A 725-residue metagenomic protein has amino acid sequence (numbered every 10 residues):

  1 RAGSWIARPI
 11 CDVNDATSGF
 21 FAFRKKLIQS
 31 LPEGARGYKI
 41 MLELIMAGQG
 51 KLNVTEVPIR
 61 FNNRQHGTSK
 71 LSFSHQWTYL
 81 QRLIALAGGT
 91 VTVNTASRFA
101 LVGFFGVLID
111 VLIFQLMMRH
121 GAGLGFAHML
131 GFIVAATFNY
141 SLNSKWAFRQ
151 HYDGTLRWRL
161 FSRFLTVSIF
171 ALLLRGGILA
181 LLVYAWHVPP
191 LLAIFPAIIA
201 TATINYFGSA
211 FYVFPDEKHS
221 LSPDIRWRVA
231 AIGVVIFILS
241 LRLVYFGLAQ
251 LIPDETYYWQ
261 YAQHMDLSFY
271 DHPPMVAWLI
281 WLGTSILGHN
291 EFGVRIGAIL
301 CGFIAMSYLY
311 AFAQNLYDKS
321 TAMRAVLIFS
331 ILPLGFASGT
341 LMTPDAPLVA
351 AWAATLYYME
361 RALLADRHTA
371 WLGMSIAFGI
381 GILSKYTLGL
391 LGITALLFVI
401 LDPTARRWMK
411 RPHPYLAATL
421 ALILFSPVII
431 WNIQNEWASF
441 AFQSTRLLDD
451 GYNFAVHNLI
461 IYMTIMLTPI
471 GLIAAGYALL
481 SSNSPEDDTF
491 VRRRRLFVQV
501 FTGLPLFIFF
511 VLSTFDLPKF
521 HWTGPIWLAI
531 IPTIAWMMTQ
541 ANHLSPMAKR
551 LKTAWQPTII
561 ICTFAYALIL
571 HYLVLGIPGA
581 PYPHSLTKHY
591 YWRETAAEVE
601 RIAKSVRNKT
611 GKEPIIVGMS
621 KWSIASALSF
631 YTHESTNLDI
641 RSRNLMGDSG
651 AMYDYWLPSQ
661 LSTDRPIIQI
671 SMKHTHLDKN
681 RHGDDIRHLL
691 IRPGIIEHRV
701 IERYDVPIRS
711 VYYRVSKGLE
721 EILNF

Functional and structural regions predicted by a protein language model:
R1-V93: Conserved catalytic loops of nucleotide-sugar-dependent glycosyltransferases that act on lipid-linked
V235, A325-P333, F378, I382: Short helix- or helix-capping micro-motifs that position conserved polar/aromatic residues at function-defining sites
L241, L391-R495, F501-D516: Transmembrane-lumen/periplasm boundary regions of multi-pass, lipid-linked membrane glycan transferases
I296-L316, A354, Y358: Transmembrane-helix motifs of polytopic, lipid-linked glycan transferases
Y308, L586-F725: Luminal/periplasmic acceptor-recognition loop/helix of membrane-associated glycosyltransferases
Q314-S320, T355-W371, A478: Membrane-interface transmembrane helices that cradle and orient dolichyl/undecaprenyl
L334, T340-L348: Short acidic/glycine- and proline-prone juxtamembrane loop motifs at membrane-interface regions of multi-pass membrane
Q540-G576: Signature aromatic-anchored transmembrane alpha helix within multi-pass, membrane-resident enzymes that catalyze glycan
